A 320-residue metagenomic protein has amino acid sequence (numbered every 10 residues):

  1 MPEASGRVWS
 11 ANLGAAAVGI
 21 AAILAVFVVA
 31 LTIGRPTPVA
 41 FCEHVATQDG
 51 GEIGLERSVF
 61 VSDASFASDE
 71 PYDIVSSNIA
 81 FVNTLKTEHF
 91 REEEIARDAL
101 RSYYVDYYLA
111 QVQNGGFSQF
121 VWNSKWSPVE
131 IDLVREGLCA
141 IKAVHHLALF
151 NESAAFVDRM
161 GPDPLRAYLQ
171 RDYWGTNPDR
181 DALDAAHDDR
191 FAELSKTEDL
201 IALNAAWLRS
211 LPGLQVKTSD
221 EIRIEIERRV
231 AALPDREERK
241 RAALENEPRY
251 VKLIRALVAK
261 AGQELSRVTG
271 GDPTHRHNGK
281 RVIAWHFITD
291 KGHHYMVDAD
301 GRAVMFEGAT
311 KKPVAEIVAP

Functional and structural regions predicted by a protein language model:
M1-S5: Low-complexity, intrinsically disordered extramembrane tails and loops of integral membrane proteins
G6-I20: N-terminal Sec-pathway targeting helices
A16-A30: Hydrophobic membrane-insertion alpha-helices, especially the h-region of bacterial N-terminal signal peptides
V29-P38: Hydrophobic single-pass membrane-insertion segments
F41-V112, N123-E130, A140-P320: Extended, alpha-helix-rich binding/interface surfaces that flank or overlap catalytic cores and mediate recognition
Q113-S118: Boundary/linker elements of alpha-helical solenoid repeat scaffolds
R135-C139: Amphipathic alpha-helical segments within well-ordered protein domains
